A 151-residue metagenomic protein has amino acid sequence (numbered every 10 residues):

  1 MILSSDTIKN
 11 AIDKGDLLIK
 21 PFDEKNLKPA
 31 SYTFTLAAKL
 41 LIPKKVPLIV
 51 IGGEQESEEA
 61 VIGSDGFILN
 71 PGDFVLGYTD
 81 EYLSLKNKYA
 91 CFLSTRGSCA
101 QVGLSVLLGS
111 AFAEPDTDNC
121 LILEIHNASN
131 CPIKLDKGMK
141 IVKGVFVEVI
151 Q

Functional and structural regions predicted by a protein language model:
M1-Q151: DUTPase catalytic domain/fold
